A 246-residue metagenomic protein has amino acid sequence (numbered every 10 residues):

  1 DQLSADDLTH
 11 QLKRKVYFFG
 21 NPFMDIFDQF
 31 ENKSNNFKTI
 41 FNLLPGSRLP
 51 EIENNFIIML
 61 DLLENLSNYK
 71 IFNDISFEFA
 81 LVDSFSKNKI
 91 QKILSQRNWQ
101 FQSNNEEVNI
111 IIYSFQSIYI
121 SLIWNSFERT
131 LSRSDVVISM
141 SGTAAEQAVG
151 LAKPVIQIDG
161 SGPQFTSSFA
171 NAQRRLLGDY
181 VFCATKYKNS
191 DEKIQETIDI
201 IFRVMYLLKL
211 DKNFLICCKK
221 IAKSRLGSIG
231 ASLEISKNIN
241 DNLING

Functional and structural regions predicted by a protein language model:
D1-G246: Nucleotide-activated sugar donor-binding and catalytic core shared by glycosyltransferases and related lipid-linked
